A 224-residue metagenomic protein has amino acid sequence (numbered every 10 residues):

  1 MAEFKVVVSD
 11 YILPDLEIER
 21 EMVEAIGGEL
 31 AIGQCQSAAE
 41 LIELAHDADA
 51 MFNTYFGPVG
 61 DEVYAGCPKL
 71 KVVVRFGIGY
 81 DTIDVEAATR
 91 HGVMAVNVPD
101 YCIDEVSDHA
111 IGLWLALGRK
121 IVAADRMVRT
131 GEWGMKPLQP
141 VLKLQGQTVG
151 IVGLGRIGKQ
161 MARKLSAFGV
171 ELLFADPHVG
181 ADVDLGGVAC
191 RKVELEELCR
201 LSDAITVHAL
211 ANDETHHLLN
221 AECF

Functional and structural regions predicted by a protein language model:
M1-V96, R200: An N-terminal-biased, well-structured beta-alpha scaffold segment characteristic of Rossmann-like dinucleotide-binding
K5, Q147-T148, E171: Residues that mark the start of a beta-strand
R20-M22, I42-E43, E86-A87, P140-L142 (+4 more regions): Short secondary-structure boundary/capping segments
E29, M94, A116, E171 (+1 more regions): Residue-level detector of anion-binding/catalytic polar loops
L30-Q36, T54-Y55, R129-K136, L185-K192 (+1 more regions): Short gly/ser/thr-rich secondary-structure transition/capping motifs
P58-V63, L173, P177-F224: Rossmann-like adenosine-cofactor binding region
H91, P99-T148, Q160-R163, D182: Phosphate-binding beta-alpha-beta segment of Rossmann-like dinucleotide-binding domains, i.e., the NAD(P)
L154-G155: Glycine-rich Rossmann-fold phosphate-binding loop(s) that bind the pyrophosphate of adenine dinucleotide cofactors
